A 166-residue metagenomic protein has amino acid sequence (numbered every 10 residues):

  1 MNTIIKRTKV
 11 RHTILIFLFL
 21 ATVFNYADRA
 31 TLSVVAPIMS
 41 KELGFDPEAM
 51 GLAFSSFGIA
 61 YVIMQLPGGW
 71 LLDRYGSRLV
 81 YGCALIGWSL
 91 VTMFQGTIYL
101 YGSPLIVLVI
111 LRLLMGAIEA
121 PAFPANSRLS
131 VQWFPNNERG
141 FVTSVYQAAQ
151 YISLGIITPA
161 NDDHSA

Functional and structural regions predicted by a protein language model:
T13-P47: Extracytoplasmic
A30, G58-L66, A120, L154-G155: Residue-level signature of mid-helix packing/kink "hotspots" within the transmembrane helices of 12-pass Major
V35-I63, I106: Extracellular/periplasmic helix-loop-helix junction of adjacent transmembrane segments in MFS-like secondary
I38, G69-W70, R74, D163: Membrane-interface helix termini in secondary transporters
I86-G102: C-terminal ends and interior cores of transmembrane alpha-helices in multi-pass membrane transporters/permeases
L111-A149: Cytoplasmic helix-loop-helix junction between adjacent transmembrane helices in 12-TM secondary transporters
Y146-A166: Helix-loop-helix hairpin linking two adjacent transmembrane segments in secondary transporters
